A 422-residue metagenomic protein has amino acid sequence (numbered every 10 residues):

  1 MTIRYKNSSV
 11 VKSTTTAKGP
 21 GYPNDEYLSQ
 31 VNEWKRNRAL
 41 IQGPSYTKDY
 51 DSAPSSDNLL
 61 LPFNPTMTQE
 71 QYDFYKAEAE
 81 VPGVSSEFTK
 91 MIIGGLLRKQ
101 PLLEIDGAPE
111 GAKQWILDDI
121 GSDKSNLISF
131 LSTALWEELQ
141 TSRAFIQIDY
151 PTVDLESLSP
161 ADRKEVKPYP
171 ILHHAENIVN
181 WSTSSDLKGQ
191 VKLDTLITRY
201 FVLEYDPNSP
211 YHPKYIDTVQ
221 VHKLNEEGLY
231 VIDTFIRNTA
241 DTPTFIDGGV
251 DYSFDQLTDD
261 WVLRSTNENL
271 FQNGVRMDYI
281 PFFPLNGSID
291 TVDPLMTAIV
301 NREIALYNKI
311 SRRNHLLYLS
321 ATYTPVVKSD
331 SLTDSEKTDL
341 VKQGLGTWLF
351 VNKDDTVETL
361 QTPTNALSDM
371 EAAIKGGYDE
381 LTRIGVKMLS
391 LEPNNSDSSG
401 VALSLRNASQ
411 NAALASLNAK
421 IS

Functional and structural regions predicted by a protein language model:
M1-V191: Extended, helix-rich architectural segments
W34, F88-L96, Q100, T133-A134 (+5 more regions): Generic hydrophobic, helix-prone segments enriched in Leu/Val/Ile
S125, T133-E138, T183-K188, Q220-H222 (+2 more regions): Short linear motifs in intrinsically disordered
E138-F282: Extended, regular secondary-structure scaffolds
L139, I299, I374-G377, L417 (+1 more regions): Active-site-proximal structural scaffolding
L257-V401: Extended, charged amphipathic alpha-helical segments
E358-T362, L405-A412: Short, hydrophobic beta-strand segments
A408-S422: Extended amphipathic alpha-helical segments with heptad-repeat/coiled-coil character used for oligomerization, fusion
